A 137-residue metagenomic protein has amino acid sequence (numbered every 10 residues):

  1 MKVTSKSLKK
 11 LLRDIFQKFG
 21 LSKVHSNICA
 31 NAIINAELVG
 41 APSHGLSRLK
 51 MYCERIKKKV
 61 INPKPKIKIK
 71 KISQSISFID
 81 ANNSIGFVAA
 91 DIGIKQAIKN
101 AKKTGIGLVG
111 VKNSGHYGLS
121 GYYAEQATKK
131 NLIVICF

Functional and structural regions predicted by a protein language model:
M1-F19: Generic N-terminal amphipathic, Lys/Arg-enriched alpha-helix
L12, A97, Y123: Aromatic/hydrophobic pocket-lining residues that form π-stacking "cages" and hydrophobic walls in ligand
Q17, K102, T128: Short polybasic/polar patches that bind polyanions
Q17-G20, L38-S43: N-terminal and secondary-structure boundary signal
K23-I34: Short, well-structured alpha-helical segments
V24, A97-K103: Glycine-rich phosphate/diphosphate-binding loops that line cofactor/substrate pockets in enzymes
A30, I106-F137: Glycine-rich anion/phosphate-binding loop at the beta-strand->alpha-helix junction
S47-I98: Active-site cofactor/substrate anionic-group-binding motifs, chiefly glycine- and Lys/Arg-rich phosphate-binding loops
